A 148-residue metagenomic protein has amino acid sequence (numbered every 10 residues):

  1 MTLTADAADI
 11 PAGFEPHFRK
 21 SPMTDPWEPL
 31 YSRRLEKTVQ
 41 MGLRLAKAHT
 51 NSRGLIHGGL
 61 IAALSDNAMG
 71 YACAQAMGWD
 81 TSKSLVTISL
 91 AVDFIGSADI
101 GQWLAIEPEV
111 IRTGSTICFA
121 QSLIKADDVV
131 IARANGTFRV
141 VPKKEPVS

Functional and structural regions predicted by a protein language model:
M1-S148: Terminal targeting signals and extreme-terminal segments of soluble enzymes
